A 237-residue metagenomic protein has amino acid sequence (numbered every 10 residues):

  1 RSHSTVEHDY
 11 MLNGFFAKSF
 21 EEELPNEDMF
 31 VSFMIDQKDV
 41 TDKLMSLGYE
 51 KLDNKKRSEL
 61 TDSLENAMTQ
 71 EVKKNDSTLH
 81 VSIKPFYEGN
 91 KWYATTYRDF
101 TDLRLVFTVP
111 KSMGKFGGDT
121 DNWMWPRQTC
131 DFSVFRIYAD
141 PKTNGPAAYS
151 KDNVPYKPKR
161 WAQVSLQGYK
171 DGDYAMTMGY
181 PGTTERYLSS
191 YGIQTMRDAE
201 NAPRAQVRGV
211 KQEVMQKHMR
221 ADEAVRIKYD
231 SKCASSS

Functional and structural regions predicted by a protein language model:
R1-S237: Terminal presequence/propeptide segments associated with secretion/organelle targeting and zymogen/polyprotein
